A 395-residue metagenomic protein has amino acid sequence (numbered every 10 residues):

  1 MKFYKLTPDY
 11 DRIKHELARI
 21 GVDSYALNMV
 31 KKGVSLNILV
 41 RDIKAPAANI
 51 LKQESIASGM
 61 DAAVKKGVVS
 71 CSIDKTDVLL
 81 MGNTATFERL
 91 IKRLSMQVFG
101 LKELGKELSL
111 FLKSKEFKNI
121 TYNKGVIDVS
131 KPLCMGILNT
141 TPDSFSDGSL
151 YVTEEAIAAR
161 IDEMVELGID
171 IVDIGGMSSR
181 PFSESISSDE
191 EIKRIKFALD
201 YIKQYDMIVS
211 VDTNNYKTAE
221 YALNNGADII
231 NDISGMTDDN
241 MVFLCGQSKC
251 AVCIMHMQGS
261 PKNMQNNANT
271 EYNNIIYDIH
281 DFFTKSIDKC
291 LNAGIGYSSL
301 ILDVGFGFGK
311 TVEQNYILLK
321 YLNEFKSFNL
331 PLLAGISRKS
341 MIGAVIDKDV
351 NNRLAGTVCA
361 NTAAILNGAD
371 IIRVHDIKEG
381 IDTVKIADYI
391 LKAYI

Functional and structural regions predicted by a protein language model:
M1-K31, I50, K75, E88 (+5 more regions): N-terminal amphipathic alpha-helix/helix-capping segment at the start of soluble metabolic enzymes
F3-Y10, P46, I50-Q53, A57 (+12 more regions): Active-site-adjacent loop and "lid" segments of alpha/beta metabolic enzymes
M29-I43: Short glycine-/aliphatic-rich beta-strand segments at the starts of folded cytosolic domains
N37-V40, A63-V64, L79-G82, S95-E103 (+8 more regions): Conserved beta-strand positions in the central sheet of alpha/beta enzyme cores
L39, I43, Q53-Y151, E155-I161: N-terminal capping/lid subdomain adjacent to the active-site entrance of alpha/beta enzymes
A159-G175, N367: Catalytic domains of carbohydrate-active enzymes, especially glycoside hydrolases
